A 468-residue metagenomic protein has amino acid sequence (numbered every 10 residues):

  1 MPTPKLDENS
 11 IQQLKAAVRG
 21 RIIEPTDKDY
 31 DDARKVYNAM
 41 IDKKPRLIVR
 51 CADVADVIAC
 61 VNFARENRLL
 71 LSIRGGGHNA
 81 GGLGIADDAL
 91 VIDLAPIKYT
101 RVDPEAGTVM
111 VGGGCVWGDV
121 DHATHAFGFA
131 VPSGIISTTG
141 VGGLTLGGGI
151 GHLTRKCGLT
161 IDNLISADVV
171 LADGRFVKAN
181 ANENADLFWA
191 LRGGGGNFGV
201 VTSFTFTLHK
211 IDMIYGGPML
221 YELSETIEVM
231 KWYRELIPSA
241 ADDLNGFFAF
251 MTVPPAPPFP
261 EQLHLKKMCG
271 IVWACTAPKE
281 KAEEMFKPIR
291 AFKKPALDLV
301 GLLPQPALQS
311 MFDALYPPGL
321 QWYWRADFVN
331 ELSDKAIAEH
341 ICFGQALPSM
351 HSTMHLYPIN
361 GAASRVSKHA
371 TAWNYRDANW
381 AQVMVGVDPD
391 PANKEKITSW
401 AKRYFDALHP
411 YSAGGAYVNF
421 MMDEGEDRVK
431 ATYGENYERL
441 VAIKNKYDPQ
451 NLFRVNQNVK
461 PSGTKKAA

Functional and structural regions predicted by a protein language model:
M1-A468: Soluble FAD-dependent oxygen oxidases
